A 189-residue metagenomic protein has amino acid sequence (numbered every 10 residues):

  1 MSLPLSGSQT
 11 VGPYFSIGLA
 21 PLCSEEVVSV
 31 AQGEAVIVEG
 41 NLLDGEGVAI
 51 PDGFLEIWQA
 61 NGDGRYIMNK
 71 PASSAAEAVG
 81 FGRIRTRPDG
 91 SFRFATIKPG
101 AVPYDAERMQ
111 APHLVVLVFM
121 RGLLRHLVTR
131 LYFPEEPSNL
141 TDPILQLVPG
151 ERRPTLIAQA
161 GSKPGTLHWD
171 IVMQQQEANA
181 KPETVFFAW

Functional and structural regions predicted by a protein language model:
M1-W189: Beta-strand-dominated extracellular/periplasmic modules and repeats in secreted or surface-exposed proteins
